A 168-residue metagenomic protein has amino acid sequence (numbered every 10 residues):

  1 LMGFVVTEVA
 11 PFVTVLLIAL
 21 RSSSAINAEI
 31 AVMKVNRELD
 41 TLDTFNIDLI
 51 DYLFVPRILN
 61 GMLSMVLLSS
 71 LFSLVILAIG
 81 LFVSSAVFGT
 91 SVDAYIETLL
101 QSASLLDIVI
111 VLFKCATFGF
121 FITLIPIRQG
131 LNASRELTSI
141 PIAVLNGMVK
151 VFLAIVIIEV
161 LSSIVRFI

Functional and structural regions predicted by a protein language model:
L1-A25, N60-S69, S102-F118: Loop-to-helix entry region at the N-terminal start of transmembrane alpha-helices in multi-pass membrane transporters
L1-V6, L74-A116, F120, L124-V144 (+1 more regions): Membrane-interfacial helix-loop-helix connectors in multipass membrane proteins
V9, L53-V75, M148, F152: Selective transmembrane-helix segments that form parts of the transport pathway or gating/packing helices in multipass
L20-I30, N36, I79, L124: Membrane-embedded alpha-helices of multi-pass transport/permease systems
I30-F54, L137-I140: Short cytoplasmic-facing helical segments at TM-TM junctions of multi-pass membrane proteins
V66-L67, A78, G119-L124, L153-L161: Bilayer-spanning, highly hydrophobic alpha-helical transmembrane segments
I140, N146-I164: Final/C-terminal transmembrane alpha-helix of multipass membrane proteins
